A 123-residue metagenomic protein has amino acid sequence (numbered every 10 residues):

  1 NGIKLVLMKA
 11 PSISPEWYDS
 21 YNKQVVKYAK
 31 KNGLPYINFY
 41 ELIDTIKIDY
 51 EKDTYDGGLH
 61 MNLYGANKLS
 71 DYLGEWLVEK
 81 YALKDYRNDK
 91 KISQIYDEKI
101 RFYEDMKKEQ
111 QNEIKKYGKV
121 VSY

Functional and structural regions predicted by a protein language model:
N1-T45: Conserved, well-ordered alpha-helix/loop/beta-strand core segments that scaffold catalytic motifs
G33, Y81-A82, Y117-K119: Short, flexible coil/linker elements and helix-boundary hinge sites characteristic of intrinsically disordered
Y36-I37, L42-D44, R87, S93 (+1 more regions): Short leucine-rich amphipathic alpha-helices used at interfaces
I43-D56: Membrane-helix boundary/interfacial segments in multi-pass membrane proteins
T54-K90: Histidine-centered active-site loop/cap adjacent to the catalytic His in serine esterases/O-acetyl transfer systems
K90-Y123: Charge-patterned, long linear interaction tracts outside catalytic cores
